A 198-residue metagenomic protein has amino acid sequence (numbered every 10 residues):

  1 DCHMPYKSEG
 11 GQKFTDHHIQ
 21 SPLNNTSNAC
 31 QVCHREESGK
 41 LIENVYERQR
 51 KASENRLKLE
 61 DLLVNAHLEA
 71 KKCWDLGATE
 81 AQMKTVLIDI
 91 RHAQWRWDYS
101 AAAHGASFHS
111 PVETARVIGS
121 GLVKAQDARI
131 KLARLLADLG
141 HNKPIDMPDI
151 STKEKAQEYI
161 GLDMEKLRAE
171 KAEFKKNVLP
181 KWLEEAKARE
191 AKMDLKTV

Functional and structural regions predicted by a protein language model:
D1-L57, S100-V112: Inter-heme linker and motif-flanking segments adjacent to c-type heme-binding CXXCH motifs in c-type cytochromes
V45-V198: Mature extracytoplasmic or organellar-lumen-exposed domains after removal of signal/transit peptides
